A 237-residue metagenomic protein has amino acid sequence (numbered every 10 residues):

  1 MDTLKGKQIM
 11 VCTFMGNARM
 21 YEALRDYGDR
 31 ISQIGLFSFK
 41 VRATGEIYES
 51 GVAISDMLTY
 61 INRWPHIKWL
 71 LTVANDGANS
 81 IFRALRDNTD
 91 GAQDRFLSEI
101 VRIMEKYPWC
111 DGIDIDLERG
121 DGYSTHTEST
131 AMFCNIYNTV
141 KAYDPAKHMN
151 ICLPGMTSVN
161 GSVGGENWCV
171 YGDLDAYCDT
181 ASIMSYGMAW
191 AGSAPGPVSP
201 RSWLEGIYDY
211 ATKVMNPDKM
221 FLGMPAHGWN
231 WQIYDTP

Functional and structural regions predicted by a protein language model:
M1-M104: Glycan-recognition patch characteristic of GH18 chitinases/ENGases and related GlcNAc/peptidoglycan-binding proteins
G6, D29-I31, H66-K68, C110 (+3 more regions): A general structural motif
I9-T13, S32-L36, W69-V73, I113-I115 (+3 more regions): Hydrophobic faces of well-ordered beta-strands that scaffold small-molecule active sites in alpha/beta enzyme cores
Y27-G35, N88-L117, E166-A189: Structural recognition of alpha->loop->beta junctions
A43-V52, R119-P237: Substrate-binding surface in catalytic domains of secreted glycosidases
T59-Y60, E99-K106, T139, D209-V214: A generic secondary-structure signal
P65-H66, D90-G91, E105-C110, V140-A146: Intrinsically disordered, low-complexity coil segments
G77-F82, I113, W190-G192: Short acidic/His/Gly/Ser-rich catalytic and metal-binding motifs that mark active-site loops of diverse hydrolases
